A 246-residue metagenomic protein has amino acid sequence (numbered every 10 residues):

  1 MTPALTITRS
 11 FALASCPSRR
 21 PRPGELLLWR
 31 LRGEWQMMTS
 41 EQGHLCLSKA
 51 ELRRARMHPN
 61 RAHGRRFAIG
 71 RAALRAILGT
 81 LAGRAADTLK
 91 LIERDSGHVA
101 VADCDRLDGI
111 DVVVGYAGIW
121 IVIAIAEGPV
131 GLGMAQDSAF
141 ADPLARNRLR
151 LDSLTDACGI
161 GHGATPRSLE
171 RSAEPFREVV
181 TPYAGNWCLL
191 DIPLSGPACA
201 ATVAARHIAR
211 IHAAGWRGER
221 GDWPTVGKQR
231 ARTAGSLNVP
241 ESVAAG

Functional and structural regions predicted by a protein language model:
M1-G246: Core catalytic alpha/beta fold that binds nucleotide/phospho-ligands
